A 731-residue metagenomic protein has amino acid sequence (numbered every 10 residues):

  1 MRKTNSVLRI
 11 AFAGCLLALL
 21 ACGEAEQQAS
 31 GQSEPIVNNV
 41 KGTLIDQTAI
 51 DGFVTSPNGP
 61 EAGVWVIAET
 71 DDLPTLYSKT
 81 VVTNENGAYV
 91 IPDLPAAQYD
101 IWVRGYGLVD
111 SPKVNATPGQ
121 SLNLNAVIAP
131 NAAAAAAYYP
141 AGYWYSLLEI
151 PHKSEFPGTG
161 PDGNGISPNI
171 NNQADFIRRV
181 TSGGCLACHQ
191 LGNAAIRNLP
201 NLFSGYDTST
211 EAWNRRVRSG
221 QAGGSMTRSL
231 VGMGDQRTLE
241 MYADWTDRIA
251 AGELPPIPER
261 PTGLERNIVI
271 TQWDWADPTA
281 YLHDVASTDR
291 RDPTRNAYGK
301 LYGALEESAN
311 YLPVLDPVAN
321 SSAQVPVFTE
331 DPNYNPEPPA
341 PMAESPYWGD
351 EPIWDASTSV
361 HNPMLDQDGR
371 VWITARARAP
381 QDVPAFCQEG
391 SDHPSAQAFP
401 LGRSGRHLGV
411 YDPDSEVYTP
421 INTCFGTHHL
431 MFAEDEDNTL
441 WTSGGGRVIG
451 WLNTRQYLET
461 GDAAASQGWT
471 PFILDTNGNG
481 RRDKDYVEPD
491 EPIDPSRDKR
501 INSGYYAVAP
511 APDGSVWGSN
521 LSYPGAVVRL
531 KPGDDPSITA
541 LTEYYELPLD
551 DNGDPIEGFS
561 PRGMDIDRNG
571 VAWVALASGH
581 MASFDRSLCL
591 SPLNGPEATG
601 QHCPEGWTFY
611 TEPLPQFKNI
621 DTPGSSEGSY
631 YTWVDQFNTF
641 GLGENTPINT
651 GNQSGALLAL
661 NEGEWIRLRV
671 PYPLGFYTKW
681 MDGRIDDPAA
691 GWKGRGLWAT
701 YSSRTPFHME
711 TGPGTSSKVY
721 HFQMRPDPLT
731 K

Functional and structural regions predicted by a protein language model:
E24-A49, F53-G59: Beta-strand-rich domain onsets/edges
T48-I50, S56-D72, L76, A96 (+1 more regions): Short, ordered, surface-exposed loop/turn motifs in non-cytosolic proteins
E61, V90-Q98, Y106: Short Pro-Gly-centered beta-turn/loop motif in secreted/extracellular proteins
D71-D93, V114: Short, acidic Ser/Thr/Gly-rich low-complexity loop/linker segments typical of extracellular and cell-surface proteins
D71-L76, Q98-G119: A short, solvent-exposed loop/turn motif at the edges and junctions of modular extracellular/periplasmic domains
T181-N193, Y242: The canonical Cys-X-X-Cys-His
A195-L202, N296, G303-E306, I373-S404 (+4 more regions): Short, conserved, GDST-rich strand-edge loop motifs in beta-rich repeat architectures
A276-A297, P352-D368, H429-D437, P495-D513 (+4 more regions): Structural signature of eukaryotic scaffold interfaces centered on beta-propeller domains
